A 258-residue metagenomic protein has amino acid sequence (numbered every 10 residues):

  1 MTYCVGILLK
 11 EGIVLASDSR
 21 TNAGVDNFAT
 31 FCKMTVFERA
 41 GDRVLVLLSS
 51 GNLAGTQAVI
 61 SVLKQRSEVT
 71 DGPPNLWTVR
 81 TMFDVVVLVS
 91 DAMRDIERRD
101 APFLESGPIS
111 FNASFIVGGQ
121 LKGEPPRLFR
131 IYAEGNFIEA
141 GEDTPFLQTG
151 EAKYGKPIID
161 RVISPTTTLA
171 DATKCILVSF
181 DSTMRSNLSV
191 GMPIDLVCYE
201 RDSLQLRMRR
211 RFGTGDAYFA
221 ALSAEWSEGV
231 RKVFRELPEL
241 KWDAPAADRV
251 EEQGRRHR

Functional and structural regions predicted by a protein language model:
M1-R258: N-terminal nucleophile
